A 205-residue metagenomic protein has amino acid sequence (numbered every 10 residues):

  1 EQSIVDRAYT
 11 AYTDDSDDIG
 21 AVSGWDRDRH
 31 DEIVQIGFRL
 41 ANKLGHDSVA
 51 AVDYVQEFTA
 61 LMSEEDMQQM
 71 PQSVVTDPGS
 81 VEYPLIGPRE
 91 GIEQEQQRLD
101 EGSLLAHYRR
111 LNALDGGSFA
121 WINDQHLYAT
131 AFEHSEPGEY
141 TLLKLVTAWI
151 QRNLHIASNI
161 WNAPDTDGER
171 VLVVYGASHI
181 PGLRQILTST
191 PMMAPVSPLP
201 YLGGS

Functional and structural regions predicted by a protein language model:
E1-E136, S197-G203: Structured, acidic catalytic/metal-binding patches in enzyme active sites
E139-S205: A cross-kingdom marker for long, charged
